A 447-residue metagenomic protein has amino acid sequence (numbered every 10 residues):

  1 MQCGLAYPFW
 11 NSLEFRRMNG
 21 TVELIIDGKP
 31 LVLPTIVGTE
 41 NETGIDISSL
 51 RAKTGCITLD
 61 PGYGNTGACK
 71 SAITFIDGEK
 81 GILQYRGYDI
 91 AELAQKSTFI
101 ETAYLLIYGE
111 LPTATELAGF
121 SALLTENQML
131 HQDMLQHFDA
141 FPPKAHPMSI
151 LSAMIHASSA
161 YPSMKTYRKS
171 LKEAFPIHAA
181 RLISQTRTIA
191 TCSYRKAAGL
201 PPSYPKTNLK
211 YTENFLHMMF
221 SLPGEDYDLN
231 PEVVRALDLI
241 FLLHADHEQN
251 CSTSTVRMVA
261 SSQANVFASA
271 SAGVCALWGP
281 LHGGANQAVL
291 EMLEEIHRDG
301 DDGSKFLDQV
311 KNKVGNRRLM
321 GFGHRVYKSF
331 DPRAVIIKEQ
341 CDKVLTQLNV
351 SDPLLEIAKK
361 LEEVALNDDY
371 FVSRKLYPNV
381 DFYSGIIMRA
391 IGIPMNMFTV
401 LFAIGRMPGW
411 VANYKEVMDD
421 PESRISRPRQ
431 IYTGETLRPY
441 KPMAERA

Functional and structural regions predicted by a protein language model:
F15-A447: Non-transmembrane, aqueous-exposed alpha-helical and coiled segments at domain scale
